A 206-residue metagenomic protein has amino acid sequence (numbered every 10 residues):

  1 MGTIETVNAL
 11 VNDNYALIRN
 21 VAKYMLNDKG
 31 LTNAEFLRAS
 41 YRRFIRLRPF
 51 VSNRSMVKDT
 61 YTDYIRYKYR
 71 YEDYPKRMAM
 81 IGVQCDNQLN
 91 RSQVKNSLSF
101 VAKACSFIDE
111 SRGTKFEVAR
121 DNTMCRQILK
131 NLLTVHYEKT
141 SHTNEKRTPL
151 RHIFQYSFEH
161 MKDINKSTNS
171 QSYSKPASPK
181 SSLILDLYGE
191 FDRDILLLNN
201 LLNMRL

Functional and structural regions predicted by a protein language model:
M1-L206: Intrinsically disordered, low-complexity, basic-enriched segments
